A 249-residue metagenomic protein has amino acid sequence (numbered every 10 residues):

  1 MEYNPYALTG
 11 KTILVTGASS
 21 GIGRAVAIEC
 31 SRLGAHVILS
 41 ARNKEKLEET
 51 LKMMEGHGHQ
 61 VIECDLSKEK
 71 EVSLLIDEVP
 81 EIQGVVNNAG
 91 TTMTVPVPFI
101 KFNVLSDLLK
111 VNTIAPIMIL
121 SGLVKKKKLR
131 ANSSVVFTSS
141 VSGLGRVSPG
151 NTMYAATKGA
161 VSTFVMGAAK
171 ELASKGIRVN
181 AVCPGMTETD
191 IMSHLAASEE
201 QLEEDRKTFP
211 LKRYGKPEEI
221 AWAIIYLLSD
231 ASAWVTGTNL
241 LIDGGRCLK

Functional and structural regions predicted by a protein language model:
E2-P5, I225, T236-K249: Short C-terminal tail/terminal secondary-structure segment of NAD(P)H-dependent dehydrogenase/reductase domains
S19-S20: Conserved glycine-rich cofactor-binding loop
P96-V97, K101-L109, D205: Substrate-binding pocket helix/loop in short-chain dehydrogenase/reductase
L120, T157: Active-site helix of classical SDR
K125, K170-E171, A233: Alpha-helical segment proximal to the catalytic Tyr-Lys
S140: Residue(s) in the substrate-gating loop at a strand-loop-helix junction that position the organic substrate next
A173, R178, V235-G237: Short, small/polar-rich loop/turn modules that mediate ligand/substrate recognition or access, typified
